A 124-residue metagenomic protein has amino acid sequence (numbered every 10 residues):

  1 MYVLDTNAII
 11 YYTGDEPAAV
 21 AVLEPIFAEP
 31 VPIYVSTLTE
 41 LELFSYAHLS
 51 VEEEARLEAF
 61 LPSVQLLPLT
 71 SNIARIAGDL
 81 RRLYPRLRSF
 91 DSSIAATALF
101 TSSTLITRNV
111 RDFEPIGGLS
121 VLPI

Functional and structural regions predicted by a protein language model:
M1, A95, L99-I124: Acidic, PIN/NYN-like endoribonuclease modules and their adjacent C-terminal/linker elements
M1-V35, S45-E58: Short, well-structured N-terminal submotif of metal-dependent ribonuclease cores
D5-T6, L43, A77, A98 (+1 more regions): Generic structural signal for small/hydrophobic residues in well-ordered secondary structure, especially within
A8-I9, T39, I73, S93-I94 (+1 more regions): Alpha-helix capping/helix-boundary segments
I9-I10, L41-F44, E114, L122: Nucleotide phosphate-binding site architecture
L41-F44, E58-L61, G78: Amphipathic alpha-helical segments within well-ordered protein domains
F60-P62, I116-G117: Short, structured coil segments at secondary-structure junctions
S63-R108: Active-site neighborhoods of divalent-metal-dependent phosphate/nucleic-acid chemistry enzymes
